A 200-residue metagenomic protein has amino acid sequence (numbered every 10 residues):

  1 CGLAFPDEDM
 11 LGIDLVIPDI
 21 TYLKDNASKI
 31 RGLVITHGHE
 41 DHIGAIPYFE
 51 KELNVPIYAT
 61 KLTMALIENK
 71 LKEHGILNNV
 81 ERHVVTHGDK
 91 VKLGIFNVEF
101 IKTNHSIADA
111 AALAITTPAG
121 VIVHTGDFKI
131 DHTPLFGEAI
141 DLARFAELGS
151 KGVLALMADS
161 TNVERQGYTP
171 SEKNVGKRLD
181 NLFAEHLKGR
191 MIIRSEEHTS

Functional and structural regions predicted by a protein language model:
G2-V34, H39-S200: His/Asp/Glu-rich metal-coordinating catalytic cores of metallo-dependent phosphodiesterases/hydrolases acting on
